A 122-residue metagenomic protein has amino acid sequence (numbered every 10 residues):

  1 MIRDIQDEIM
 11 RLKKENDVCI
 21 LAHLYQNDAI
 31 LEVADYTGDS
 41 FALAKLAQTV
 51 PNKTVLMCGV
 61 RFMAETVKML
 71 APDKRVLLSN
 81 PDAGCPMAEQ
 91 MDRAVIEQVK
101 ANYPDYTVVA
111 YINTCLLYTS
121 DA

Functional and structural regions predicted by a protein language model:
M1-T66, L70, S79-A94, Q98-V109 (+1 more regions): Metallocofactor- and cofactor-centric catalytic cores in central/energy metabolism, strongly enriched
D73-K74: A short alpha->loop->secondary-structure connector
Y118-A122: Conserved small/polar residues in nucleotide/adenosyl-binding loops
